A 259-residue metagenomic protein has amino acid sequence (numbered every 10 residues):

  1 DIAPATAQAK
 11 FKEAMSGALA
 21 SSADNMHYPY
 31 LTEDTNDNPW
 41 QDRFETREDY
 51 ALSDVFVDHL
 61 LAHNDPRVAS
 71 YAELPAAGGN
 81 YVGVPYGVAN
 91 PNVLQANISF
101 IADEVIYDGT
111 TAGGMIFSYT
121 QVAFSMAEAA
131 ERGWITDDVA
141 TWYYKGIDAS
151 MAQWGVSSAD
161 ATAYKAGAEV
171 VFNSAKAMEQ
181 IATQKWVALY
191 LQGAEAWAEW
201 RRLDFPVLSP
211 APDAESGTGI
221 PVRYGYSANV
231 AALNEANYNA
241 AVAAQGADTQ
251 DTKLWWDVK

Functional and structural regions predicted by a protein language model:
A3-M126, E131-R132, D137-Q184, A188 (+1 more regions): Hydrophobic-face positions in mid-chain alpha helices that act as interaction patches
M151-K259: C-terminal functional modules
